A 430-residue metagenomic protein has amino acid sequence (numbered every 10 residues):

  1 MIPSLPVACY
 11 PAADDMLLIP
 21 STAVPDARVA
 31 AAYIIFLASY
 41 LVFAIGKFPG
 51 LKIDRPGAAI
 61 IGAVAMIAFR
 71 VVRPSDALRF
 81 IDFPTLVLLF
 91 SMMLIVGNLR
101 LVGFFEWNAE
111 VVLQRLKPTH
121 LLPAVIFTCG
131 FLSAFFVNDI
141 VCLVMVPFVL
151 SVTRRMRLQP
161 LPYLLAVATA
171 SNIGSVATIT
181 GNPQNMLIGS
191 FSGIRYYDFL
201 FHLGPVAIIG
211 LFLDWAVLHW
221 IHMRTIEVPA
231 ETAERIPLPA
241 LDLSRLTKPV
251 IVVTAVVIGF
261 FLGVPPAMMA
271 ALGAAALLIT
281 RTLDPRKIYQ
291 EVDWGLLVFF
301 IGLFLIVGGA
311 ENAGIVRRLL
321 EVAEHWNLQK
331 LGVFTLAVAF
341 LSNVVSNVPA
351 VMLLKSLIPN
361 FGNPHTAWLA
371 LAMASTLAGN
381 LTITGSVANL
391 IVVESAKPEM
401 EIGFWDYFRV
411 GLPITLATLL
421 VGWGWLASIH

Functional and structural regions predicted by a protein language model:
M1-A27: Short, strongly hydrophobic alpha-helical membrane anchors
P20-A30, G50-I53, S75-T85, Y196-V206 (+5 more regions): Interfacial loop-to-helix junctions that mark the boundaries of transmembrane helices in multi-pass membrane
A30-Y40, G50-R70, F83-L94, V144 (+3 more regions): Hydrophobic mid-bilayer segments of alpha-helices in multi-pass membrane transport proteins, especially secondary
V72-L161, W294-P364: Membrane-embedded alpha-helical segments and adjacent helix-loop junctions characteristic of multi-pass solute
T119-V125, R155-A166, Y196-G204, G362-M373 (+1 more regions): Membrane-interface alpha-helices at helix entry/exit sites of multi-pass transporters
S133-L143, P160-I194, D214-L218, S342-K355 (+2 more regions): Alpha-helical transmembrane segments and, especially, the helix-loop junctions at the ends of these helices
L158, A177, Y197-P237, L241 (+2 more regions): Juxtamembrane and boundary regions of transmembrane helices in multi-pass small-molecule transporters and channels
L211-P285: Long, contiguous bundles of hydrophobic transmembrane helices that form the permeation core of multi-pass
